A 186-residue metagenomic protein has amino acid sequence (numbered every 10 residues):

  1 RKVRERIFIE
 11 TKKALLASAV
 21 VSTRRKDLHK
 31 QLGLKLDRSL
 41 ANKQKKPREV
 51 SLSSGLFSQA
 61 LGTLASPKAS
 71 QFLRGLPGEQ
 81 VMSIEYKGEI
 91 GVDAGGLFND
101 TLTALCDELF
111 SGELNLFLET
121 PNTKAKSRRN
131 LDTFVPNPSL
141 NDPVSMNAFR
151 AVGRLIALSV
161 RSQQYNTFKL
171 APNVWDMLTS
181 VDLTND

Functional and structural regions predicted by a protein language model:
R1-L131: Extended low-complexity, proline/serine/acidic/glycine-rich cytosolic segments
F8, C106, F110, V135 (+2 more regions): Alpha-helical repeat scaffolds in large eukaryotic proteins
E89-V92, N141, I156: Conserved beta-strand elements of beta-rich interaction domains across eukaryotes, especially beta-propellers
G95-G96, L114-P121, P136-N137, Q164-L170 (+1 more regions): Intrinsically disordered, low-complexity regions enriched in proline, serine, glycine and charged residues
N130-D142: Aromatic/His-enriched, Gly/Pro-containing loop or helix-boundary segments that lie immediately adjacent to catalytic
S145-V152, A157-D186: Extended amphipathic alpha-helical bundle segments that form the ordered cores of C-terminal catalytic/regulatory
